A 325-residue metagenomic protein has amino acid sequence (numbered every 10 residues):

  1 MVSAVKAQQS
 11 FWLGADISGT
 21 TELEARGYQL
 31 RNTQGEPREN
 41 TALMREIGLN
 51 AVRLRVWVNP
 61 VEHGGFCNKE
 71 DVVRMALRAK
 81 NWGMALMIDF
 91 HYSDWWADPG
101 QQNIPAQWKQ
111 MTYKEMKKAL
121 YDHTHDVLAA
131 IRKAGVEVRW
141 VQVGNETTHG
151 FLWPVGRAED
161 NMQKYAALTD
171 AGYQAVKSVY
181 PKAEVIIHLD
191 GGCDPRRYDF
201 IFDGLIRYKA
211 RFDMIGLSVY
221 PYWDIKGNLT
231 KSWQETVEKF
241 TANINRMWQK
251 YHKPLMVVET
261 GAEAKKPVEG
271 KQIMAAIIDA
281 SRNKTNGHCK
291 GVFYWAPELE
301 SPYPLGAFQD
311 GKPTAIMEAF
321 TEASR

Functional and structural regions predicted by a protein language model:
M1-Q8: Bacterial Sec-dependent N-terminal signal peptides
Q8-Q9, E39-G48, R74-A85, A129-V136 (+4 more regions): Acidic (Asp/Glu)-rich catalytic clusters
Q9-A85, H91-L120, D126, V138 (+1 more regions): N-terminal substrate-binding region of glycoside hydrolase catalytic domains
A15, M44, D89, V141 (+4 more regions): Conserved, mostly hydrophobic/aromatic
S18-T20, W57-N59, H91-W95, V143-T148 (+4 more regions): Active-site beta-loop-alpha junctions enriched in small/polar residues
A25-L30, W96, S232, A242 (+2 more regions): Aromatic-rich peripheral "rim/lid" segments of glycoside hydrolase catalytic domains that contact and position glycan
C67-V73, D98-F212, D224-A242, K266-I278 (+1 more regions): Active-site cleft segment of glycoside hydrolase catalytic domains centered on the general acid/base Glu
